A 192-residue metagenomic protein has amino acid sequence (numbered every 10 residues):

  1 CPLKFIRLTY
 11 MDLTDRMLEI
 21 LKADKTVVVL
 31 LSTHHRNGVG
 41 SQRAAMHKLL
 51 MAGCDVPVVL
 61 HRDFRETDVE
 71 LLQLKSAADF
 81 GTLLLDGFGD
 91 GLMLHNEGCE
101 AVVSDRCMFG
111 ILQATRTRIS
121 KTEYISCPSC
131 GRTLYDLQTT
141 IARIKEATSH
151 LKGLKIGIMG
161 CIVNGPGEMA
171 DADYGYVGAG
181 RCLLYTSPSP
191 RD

Functional and structural regions predicted by a protein language model:
C1-Y10, T26: Long, compositionally biased, glycine/small-hydrophobic-enriched stretches that function as flexible linkers, tethers
P2, L21-K25, M169-A170: Flexible, charged surface loops at secondary-structure boundaries
D12-S149: Catalytic alpha/beta core domains of metabolic enzymes, predominantly
L60-D86, L154-R181: Active-site-adjacent loop and "lid" segments of alpha/beta metabolic enzymes
E100, C182-L183: Glycine-rich nucleotide phosphate-binding loop and flanking beta-alpha elements of Rossmann-like dinucleotide-binding
Y185-D192: Conserved small/polar residues in nucleotide/adenosyl-binding loops
